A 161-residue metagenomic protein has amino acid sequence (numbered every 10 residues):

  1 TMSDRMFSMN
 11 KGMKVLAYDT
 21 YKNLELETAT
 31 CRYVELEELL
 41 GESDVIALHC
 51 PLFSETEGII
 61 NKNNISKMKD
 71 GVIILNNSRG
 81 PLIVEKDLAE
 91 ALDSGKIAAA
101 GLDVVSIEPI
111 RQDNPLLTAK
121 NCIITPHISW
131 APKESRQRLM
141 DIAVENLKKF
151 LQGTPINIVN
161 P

Functional and structural regions predicted by a protein language model:
T1-K14: Conserved anion/nucleotide-ligand pocket segment
F7-N10, K69-D70, I97, Q152: Short conserved AdoMet
K11, A29, T118-K120: Short, structured coil segments at secondary-structure junctions
K14, R32, A98-A99, N121-I123: Conserved beta-strand segments of alpha/beta enzyme cores
T20-P115: Rossmann-like adenosine-cofactor binding region
S106-P161: C-terminal helix-to-coil terminal segments
